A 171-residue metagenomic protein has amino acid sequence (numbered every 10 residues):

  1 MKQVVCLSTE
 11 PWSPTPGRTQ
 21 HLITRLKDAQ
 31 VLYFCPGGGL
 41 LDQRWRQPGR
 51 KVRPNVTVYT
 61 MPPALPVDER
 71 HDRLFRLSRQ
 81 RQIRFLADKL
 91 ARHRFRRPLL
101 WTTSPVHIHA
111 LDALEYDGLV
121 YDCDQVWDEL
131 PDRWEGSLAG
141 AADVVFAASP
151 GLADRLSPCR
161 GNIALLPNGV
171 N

Functional and structural regions predicted by a protein language model:
M1-R46: N-terminal subdomain of nucleotide-sugar transferases
S8, S104-P105, S149-P150: Helix N-cap/beta->alpha junction signal
S8-T9, C123-V126, N168: Histidine-centered beta-alpha loop that forms part of the nucleotide-sugar donor binding/catalytic region in diverse
V31-L32, L99-T102, L111-W127: Active-site proximal beta-strand in glycosyltransferases
L32, A142-S149, A164: A short beta-strand/loop micro-motif in the catalytic core of glycosyltransferases that engages the nucleotide-sugar
L41-F95: A conserved catalytic-core segment of Leloir-type glycosyltransferases
R133-D143: A conserved, positively charged/aromatic
G151, G169: Carbohydrate-associated surface elements
